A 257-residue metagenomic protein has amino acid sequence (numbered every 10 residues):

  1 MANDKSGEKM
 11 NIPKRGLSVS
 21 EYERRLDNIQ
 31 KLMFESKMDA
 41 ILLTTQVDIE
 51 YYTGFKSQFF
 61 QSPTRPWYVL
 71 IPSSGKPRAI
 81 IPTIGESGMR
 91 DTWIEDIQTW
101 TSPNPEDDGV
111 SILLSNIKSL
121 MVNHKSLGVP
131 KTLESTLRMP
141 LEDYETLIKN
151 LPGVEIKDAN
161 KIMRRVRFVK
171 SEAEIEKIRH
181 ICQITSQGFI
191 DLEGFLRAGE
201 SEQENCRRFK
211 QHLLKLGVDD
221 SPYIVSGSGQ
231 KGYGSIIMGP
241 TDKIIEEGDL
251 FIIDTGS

Functional and structural regions predicted by a protein language model:
M1-I184, D242: A composition/biophysics-driven feature that prefers long, compositionally simple stretches
L32, S36, G188, F195 (+1 more regions): Short alpha-helical functional segments enriched in proximate histidine and acidic residues
D39-A40, G194-E200, D220: Surface-exposed helix-capping loop/turn segments at secondary-structure junctions
I49-Q61, N160-R165, V169, E200-S257: Short catalytic-site patches enriched in acidic/histidine residues that coordinate or position cofactors/metals
S57, I190-R197: Short, flexible helix-adjacent loops and helix caps
C182-L192, E202, K210: Active-site pocket-lining segments that scaffold enzyme catalytic pockets across diverse folds
